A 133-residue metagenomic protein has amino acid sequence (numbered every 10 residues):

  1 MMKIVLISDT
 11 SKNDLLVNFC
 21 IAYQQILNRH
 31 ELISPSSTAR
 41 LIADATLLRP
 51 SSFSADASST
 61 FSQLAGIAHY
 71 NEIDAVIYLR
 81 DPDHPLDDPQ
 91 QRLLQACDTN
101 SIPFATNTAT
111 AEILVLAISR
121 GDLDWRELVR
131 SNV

Functional and structural regions predicted by a protein language model:
M1-I4: Extreme N-terminal starter segment of soluble prokaryotic enzymes
L15-Q25: Histidine-anchored nucleotide/phosphate-binding helix
R29-T38: Short internal beta-strands
E31, L48-S59, W125-E127: Short hydrophobic/aromatic-enriched beta-strand-loop microsegments
S37, S54-F61, P82, T110: Short, acidic/turn-prone active-site loops that include or flank metal/cofactor- and phosphate-binding residues
S58-N100: Mid-chain, well-packed structural core segment of small domains
Q95-L114: Short, acidic/small-residue loops that bind anionic groups at enzyme active sites
A109-V133: Short, glycine-/small-residue-rich phosphate/pyrophosphate-handling segment
